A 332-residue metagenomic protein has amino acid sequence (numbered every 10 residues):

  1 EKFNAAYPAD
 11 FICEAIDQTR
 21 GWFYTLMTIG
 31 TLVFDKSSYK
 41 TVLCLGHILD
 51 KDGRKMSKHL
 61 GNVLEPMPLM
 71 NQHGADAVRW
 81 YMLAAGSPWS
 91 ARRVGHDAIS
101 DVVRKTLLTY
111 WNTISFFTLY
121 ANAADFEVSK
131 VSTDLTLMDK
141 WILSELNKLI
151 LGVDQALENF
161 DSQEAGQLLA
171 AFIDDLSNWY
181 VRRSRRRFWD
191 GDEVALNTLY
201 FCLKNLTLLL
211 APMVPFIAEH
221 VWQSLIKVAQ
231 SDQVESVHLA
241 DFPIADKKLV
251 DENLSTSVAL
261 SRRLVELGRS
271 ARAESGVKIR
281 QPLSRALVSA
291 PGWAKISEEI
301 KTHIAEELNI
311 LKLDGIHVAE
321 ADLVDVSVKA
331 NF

Functional and structural regions predicted by a protein language model:
E1, V33-N71, A75, A98-F332: Feature 926 captures the class I aminoacyl-tRNA synthetase adenylation module centered on the KMSKS loop
K2-E14, I29: Internal mixed beta-strand/loop scaffold within catalytic domains of large alpha/beta enzymes
F3-P8, S90-A91, D246-L249: Short glycine/proline-rich turn/loop motifs
I12-W22: N-terminal catalytic cores of NTP/NDP-binding nucleotidyl/phosphoryl-transfer enzymes
T25-L32: Short Ser/Thr-interspersed hydrophobic loop/turn segments at strand-loop and sheet-helix junctions that line or gate
Y81-A84: Structured mid-domain segments that build the active-site/substrate or prosthetic-cofactor binding neighborhood
S87: Active-site loop segments of alpha/beta catalytic cores
S90-I99: Short, solvent-exposed helix-loop connector elements
